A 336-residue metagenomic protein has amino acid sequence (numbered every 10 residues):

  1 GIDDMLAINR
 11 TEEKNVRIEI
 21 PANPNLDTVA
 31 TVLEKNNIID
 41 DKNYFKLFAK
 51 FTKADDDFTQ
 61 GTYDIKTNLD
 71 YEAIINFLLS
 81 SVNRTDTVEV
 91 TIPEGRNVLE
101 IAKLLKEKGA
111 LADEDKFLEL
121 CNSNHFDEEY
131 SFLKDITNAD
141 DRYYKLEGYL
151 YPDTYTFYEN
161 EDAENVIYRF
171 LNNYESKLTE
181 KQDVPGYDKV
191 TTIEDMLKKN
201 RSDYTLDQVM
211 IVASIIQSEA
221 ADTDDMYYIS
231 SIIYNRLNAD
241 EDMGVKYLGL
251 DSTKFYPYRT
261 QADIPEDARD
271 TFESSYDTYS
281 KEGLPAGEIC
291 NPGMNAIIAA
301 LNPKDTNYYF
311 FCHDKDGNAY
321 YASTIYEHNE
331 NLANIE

Functional and structural regions predicted by a protein language model:
G1-K177: Signal peptide-directed extracytoplasmic domains
L99, K106-L111, F126-E336: Bacterial extracytoplasmic/cell-wall-associated proteins, especially those involved in peptidoglycan
